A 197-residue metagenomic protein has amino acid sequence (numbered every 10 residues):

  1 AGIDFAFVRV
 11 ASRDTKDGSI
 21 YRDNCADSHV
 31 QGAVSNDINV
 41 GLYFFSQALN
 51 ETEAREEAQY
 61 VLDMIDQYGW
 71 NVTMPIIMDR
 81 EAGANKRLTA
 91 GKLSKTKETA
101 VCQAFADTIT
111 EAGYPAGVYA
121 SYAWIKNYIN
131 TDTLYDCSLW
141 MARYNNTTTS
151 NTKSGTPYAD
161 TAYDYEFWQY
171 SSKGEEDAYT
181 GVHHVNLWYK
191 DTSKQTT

Functional and structural regions predicted by a protein language model:
A1-A106, T110-A112: Substrate-binding cleft of extracellular glycoside hydrolase catalytic domains
A1-D4, L134-T197: Functionally critical loop-and-helix segments that line ligand-binding/catalytic clefts of soluble enzyme domains
A11, I77-D79, G117-A120, A142-R143: Catalytic beta/alpha-barrel core
R13, Q47, G83, A123-I125 (+2 more regions): Short, solvent-exposed loop/turn segments at secondary-structure junctions
V40, P115-G117, L139: Hydrophobic anchor at the start of a short beta-strand that flanks the dinucleotide cofactor-binding loop
A54-L62, I125-L134: Distinct, well-ordered alpha-helical segments
T89-G91, Y128-T131, Y179: A short secondary-structure junction signal
I109-N127: Aromatic-lined carbohydrate-recognition surfaces of secreted/lumenal glycan-active proteins
